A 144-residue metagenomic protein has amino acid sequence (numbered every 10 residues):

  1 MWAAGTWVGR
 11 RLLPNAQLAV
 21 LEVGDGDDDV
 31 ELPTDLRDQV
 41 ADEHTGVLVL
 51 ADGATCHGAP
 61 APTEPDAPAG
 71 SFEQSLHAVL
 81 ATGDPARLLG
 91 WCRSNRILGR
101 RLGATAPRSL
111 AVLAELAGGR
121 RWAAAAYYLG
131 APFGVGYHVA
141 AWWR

Functional and structural regions predicted by a protein language model:
M1-E31, T63-R144: Flexible, D/E/H-enriched segments
D28-S75: Active-site beta-strand/loop microenvironment that shapes enzyme catalytic pockets
